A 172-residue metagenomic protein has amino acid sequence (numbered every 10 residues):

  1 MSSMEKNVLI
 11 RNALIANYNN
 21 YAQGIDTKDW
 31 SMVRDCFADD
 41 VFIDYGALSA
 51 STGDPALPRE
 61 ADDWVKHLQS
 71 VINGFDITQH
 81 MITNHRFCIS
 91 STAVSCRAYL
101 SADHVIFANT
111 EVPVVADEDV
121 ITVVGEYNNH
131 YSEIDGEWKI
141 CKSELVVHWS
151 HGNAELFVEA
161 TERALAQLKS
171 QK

Functional and structural regions predicted by a protein language model:
M1-D39: Short, low-complexity N-terminal intrinsically disordered segments enriched in polar/charged residues
K6, R11, D62-V65, R97 (+1 more regions): Generic N-terminal initiation segments characterized by hydrophobic and/or small/turn-forming residues
I10, L14, D26, L57 (+2 more regions): Aromatic-acidic/polar surface patches that form glycan- and anion
M32-I106: A solvent-exposed, acidic/Ser-Thr-rich amphipathic alpha-helical stretch
N73-N84, C88-K172: A beta-strand edge to alpha-helix "cap/lid" segment located at domain peripheries
